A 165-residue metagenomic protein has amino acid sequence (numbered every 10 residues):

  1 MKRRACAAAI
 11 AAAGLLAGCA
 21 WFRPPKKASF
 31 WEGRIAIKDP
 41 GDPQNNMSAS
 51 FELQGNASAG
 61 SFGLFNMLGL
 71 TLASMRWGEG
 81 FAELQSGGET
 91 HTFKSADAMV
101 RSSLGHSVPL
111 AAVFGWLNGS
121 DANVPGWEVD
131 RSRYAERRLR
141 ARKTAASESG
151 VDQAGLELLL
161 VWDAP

Functional and structural regions predicted by a protein language model:
K2-A8: N-terminal export leaders
A11-G14: Bacterial N-terminal signal peptides
A17-R34: Bacterial Sec signal peptide processing site at the extreme N-terminus
W21, H91-A96, R101-P165: Mature, soluble, non-transmembrane domains
A28-E32, A57-S61, Y134-A141: Short, hydrophobic/aromatic-rich segments at coil-to-beta transitions
I35-D39, F62-F65, L139-G150: Short beta-strand segments that buttress and anchor functional surface loops
A36-S74: Post-signal-peptide N-terminal segment of Sec-exported extracytoplasmic proteins
A59-P109: An acidic-aromatic
